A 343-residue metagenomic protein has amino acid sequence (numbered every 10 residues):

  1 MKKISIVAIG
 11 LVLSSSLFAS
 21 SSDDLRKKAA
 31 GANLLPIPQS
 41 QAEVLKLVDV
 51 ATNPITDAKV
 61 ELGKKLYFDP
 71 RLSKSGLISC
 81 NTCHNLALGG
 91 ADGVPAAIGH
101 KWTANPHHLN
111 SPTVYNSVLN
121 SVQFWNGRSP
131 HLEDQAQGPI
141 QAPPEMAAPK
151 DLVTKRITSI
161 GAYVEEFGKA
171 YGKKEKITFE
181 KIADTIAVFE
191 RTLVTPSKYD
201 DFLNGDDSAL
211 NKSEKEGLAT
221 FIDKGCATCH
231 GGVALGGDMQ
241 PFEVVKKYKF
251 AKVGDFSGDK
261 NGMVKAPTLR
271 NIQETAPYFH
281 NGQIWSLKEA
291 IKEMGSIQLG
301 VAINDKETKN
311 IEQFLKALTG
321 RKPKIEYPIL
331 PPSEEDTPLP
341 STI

Functional and structural regions predicted by a protein language model:
M1-K2, A251: Generic cytosolic/nucleocytoplasmic N-terminal low-complexity/intrinsically disordered segments
K2-F18: Gram-negative bacterial Sec-dependent N-terminal signal peptides
A19-I343: Periplasmic c-type cytochrome electron-transfer domains
